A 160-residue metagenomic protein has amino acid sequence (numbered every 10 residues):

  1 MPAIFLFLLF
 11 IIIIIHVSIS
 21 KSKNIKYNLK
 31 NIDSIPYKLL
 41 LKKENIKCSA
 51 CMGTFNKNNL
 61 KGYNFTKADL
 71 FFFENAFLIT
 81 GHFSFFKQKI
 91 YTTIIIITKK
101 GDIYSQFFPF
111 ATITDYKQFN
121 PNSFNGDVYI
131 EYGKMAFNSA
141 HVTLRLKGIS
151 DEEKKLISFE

Functional and structural regions predicted by a protein language model:
P2-F71: Anionic N-terminal interaction surfaces
L9-I11, D69, K87, S123 (+1 more regions): Prokaryotic Sec-type signal peptides and long signal-anchor helices with extended Leu/Ile/Val-rich h-regions
S18-N24, S34, S49, S84 (+5 more regions): Generic serine detector
K30, K42, F73, T80 (+3 more regions): A structural detector for beta-sheet-dominated domains
K42, N56, H82, K87-K89 (+1 more regions): Generic marker of "main functional regions" within proteins
L60-F65, F73-N120, A140-H141: Phosphoinositide-binding peripheral membrane targeting modules
I103-E160: Canonical pleckstrin homology
